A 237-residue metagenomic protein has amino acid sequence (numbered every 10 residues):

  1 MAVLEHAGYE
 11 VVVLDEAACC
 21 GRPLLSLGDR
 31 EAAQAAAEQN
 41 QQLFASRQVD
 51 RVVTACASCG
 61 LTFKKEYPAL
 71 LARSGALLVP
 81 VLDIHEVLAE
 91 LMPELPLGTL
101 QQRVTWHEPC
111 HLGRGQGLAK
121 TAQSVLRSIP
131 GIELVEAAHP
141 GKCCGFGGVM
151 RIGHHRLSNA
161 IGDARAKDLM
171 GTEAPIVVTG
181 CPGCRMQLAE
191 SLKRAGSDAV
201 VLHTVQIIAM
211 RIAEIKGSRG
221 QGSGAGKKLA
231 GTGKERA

Functional and structural regions predicted by a protein language model:
M1-A237: Iron-sulfur cluster-binding electron-transfer modules in prokaryotic oxidoreductases
